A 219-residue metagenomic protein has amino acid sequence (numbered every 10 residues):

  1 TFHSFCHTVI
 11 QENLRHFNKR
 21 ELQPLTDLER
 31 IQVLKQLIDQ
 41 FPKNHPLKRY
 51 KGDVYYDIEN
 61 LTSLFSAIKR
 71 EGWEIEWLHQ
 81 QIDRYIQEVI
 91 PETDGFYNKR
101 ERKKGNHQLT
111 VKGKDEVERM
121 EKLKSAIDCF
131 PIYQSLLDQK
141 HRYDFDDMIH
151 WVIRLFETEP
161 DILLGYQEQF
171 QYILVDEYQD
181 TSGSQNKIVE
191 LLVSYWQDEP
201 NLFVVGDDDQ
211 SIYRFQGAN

Functional and structural regions predicted by a protein language model:
T1-K69, W73, W77: Conserved P-loop NTPase-based nucleic-acid remodeling module centered on helicase motor cores
C6-V9, R100, I149: Prokaryotic Sec-type signal peptides and long signal-anchor helices with extended Leu/Ile/Val-rich h-regions
F17, E21, E59, D83 (+1 more regions): Generic detector of contiguous secondary-structure segments
L25-R30, Q87, P91, V111 (+1 more regions): Conserved helicase NTPase motor core
K43, R49-R142, E157-E159: N-terminal accessory segments
